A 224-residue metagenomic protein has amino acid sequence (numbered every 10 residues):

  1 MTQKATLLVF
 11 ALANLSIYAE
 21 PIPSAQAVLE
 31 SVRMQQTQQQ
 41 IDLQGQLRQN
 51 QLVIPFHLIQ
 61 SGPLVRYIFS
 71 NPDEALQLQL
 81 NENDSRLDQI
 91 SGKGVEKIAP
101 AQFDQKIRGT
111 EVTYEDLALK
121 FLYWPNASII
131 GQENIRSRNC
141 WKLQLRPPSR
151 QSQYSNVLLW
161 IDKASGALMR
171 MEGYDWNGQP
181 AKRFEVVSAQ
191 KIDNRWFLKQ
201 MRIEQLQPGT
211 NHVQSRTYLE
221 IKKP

Functional and structural regions predicted by a protein language model:
M1-A5: Positively charged n-region of N-terminal signal peptides that target proteins for export
T6-S16: Bacterial N-terminal signal peptides
E20-E30, M34-Q40, E82-S155, D175-G178: Flexible, processing/modification-adjacent segments and terminal tails in exported/periplasmic/extracellular proteins
V32, H57-Q60, V187-K191: Extended lipid/amphipathic-ligand handling interfaces
L43, V65-F69, S85-S91, K97 (+4 more regions): Short hydrophobic/aromatic-rich beta-strand segments that constitute the beta-sheet cores of beta-sandwich/beta-barrel
L43-N81: N-terminal, post-signal-peptide region of Sec/Tat-exported proteins
N50-I54, D73-Q79, K93-I98, Q151-Y154 (+2 more regions): Short, surface-exposed beta-strand/loop "edge" segments at domain boundaries and coil↔beta transitions
N139-P224: Gly/Pro-enriched, hydrophobic low-complexity segments that function as extracytoplasmic propeptides/linkers
